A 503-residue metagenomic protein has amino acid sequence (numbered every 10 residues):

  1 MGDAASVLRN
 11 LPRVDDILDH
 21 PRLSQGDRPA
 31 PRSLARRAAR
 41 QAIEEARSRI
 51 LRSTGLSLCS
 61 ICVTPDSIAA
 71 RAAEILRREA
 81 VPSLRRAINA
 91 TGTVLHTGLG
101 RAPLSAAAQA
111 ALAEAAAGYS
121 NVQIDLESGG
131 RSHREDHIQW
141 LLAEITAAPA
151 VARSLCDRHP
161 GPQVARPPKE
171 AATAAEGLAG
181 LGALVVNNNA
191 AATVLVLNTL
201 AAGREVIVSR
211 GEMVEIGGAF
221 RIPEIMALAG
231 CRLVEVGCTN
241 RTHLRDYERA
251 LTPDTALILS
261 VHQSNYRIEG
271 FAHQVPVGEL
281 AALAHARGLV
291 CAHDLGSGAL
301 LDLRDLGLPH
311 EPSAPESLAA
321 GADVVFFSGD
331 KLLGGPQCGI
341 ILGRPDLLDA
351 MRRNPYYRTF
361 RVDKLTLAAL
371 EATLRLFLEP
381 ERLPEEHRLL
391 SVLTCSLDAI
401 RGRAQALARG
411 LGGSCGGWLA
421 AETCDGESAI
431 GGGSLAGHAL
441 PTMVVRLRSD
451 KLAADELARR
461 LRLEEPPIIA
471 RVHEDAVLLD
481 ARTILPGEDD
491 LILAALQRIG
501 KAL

Functional and structural regions predicted by a protein language model:
M1-L76: Long amphipathic alpha-helical segments
L11-P12, A30, I88-G92, L333-P336 (+2 more regions): Short Gly/Ser/Thr- and Asp/Glu-enriched loop/turn motifs at secondary-structure junctions
A39, E44, A90-T91, A102-E127: Glycine-rich phosphate-binding segment of PLP-dependent enzymes
S57-L104, A110-A111: Long amphipathic N-terminal alpha/beta scaffold segment
G129-V151, G177-F377, G412, A495: Conserved PLP-enzyme active-site core in the AAT-like
A148-A179: Intrinsic disorder/low-complexity segments
D346, N354, V362-C415, C424-E427 (+1 more regions): Structural motif of enzymes handling amino- and sulfur-group chemistry
L397, R401-I492: Conserved C-terminal alpha-helix-loop-beta "cap" of PLP-dependent enzymes that closes/shapes the active-site mouth
